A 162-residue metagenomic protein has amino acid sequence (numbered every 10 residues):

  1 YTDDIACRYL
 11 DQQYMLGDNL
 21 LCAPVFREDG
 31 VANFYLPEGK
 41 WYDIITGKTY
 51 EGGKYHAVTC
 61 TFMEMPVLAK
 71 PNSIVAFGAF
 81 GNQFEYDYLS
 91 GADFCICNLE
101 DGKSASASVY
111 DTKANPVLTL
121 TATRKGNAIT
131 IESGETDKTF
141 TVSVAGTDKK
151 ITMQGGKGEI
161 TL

Functional and structural regions predicted by a protein language model:
Y1-T139, S143-A145: Catalytic core of carbohydrate-active enzymes
H56, G158-I160: Short strand-edge motifs at loop-to-beta-strand transitions and within beta-strands of extracellular beta-rich domains
S133, I160-L162: Short, hydrophobic/aromatic-enriched beta-strand segments in well-ordered soluble domains
K150-K157: Solvent-exposed serine/threonine-rich low-complexity stretches and specific carbohydrate-binding patches
